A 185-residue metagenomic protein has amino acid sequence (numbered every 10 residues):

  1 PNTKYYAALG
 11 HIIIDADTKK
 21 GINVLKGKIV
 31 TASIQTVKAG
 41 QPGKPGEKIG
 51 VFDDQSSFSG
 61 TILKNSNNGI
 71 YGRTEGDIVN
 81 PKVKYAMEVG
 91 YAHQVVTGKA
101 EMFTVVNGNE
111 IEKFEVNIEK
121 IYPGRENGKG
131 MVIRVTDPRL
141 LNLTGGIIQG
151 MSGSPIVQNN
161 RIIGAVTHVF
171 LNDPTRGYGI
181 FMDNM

Functional and structural regions predicted by a protein language model:
P1-M185: C-terminal recognition in membrane/secretory proteostasis and scaffolding
